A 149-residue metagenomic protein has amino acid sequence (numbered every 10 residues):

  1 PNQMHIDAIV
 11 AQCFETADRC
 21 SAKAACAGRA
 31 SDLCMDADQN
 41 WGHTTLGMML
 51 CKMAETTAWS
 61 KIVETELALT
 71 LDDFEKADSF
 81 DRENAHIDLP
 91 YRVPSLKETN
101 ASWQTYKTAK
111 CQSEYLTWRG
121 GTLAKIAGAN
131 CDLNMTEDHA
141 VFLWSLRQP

Functional and structural regions predicted by a protein language model:
P1-P149: N-terminal alpha-helical modules
